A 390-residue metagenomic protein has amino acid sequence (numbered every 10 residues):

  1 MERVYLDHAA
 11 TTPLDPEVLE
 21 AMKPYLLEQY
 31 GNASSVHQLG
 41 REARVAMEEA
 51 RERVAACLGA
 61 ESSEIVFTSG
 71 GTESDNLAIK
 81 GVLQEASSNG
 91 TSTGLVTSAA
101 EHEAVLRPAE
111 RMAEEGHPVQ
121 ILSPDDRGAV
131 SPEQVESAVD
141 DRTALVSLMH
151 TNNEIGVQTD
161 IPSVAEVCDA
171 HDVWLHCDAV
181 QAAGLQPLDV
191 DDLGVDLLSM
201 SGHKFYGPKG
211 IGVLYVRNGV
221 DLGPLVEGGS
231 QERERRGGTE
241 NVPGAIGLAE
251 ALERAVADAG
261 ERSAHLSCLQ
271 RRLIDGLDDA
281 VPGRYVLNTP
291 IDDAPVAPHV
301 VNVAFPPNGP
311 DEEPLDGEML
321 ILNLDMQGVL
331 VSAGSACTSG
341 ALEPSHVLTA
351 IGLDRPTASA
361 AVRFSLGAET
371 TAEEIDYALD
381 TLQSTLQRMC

Functional and structural regions predicted by a protein language model:
M1-C390: Pyridoxal 5′-phosphate
